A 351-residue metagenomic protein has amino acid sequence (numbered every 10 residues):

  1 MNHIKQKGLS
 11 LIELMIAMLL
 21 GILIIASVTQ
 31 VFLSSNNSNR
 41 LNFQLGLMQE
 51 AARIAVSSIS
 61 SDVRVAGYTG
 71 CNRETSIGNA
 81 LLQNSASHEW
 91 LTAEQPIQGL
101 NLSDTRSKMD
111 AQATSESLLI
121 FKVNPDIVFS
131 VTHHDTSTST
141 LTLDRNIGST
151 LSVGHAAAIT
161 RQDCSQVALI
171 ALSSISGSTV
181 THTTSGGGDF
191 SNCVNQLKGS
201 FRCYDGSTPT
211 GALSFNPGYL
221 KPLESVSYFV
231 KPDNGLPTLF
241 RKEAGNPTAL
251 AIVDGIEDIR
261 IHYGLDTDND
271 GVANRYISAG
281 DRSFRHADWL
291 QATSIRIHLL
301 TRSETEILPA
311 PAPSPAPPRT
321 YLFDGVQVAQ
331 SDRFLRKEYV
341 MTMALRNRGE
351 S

Functional and structural regions predicted by a protein language model:
N2-S60, R64-A66: Aliphatic-rich helix starts adjacent to a transmembrane/signal segment
S60-S294, H298, E306-L335, S351: N-terminal pilin/flagellin-like segments and related low-complexity appendage regions
T301-T305, M343-N347: Beta-strand elements of well-folded, non-transmembrane domains
